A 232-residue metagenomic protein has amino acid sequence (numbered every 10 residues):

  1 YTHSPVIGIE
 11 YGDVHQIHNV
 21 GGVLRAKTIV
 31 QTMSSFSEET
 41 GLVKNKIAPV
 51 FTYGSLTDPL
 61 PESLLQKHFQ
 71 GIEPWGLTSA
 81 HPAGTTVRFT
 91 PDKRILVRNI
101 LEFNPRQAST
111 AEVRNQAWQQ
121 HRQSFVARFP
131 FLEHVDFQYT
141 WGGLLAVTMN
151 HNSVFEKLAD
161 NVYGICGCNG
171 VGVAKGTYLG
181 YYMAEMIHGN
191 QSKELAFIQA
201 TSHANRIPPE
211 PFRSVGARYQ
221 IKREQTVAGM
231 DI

Functional and structural regions predicted by a protein language model:
S4-H15, V23-S63, K67-A159: Active-site substrate-recognition segment that forms the wall of the catalytic cavity or substrate channel
A159-G164, C168-I232: C-terminal lid/capping helical subdomain adjacent to the catalytic/cofactor pocket in oxidative enzymes
